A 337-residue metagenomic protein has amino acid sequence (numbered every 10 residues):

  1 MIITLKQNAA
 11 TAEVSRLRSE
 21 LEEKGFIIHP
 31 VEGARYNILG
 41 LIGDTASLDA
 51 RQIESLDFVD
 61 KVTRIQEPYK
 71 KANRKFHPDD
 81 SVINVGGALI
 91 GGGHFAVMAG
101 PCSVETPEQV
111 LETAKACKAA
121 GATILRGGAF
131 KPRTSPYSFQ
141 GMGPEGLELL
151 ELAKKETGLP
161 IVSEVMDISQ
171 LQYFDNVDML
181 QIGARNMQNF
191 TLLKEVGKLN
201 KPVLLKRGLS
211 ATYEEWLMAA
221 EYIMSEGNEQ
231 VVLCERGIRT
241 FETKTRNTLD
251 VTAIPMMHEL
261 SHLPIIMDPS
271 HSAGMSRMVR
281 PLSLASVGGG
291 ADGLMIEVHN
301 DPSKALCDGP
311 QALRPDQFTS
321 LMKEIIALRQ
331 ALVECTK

Functional and structural regions predicted by a protein language model:
M1-V97: Non-catalytic terminal accessory/regulatory regions of metabolic enzymes
K6, M142, G158-S169, D178-T191 (+3 more regions): Catalytic beta/alpha-barrel core
R74-D79, S135-E148, S169, A184-N200 (+3 more regions): Active-site-adjacent beta->alpha loops and helix N-cap segments on the catalytic face of soluble alpha/beta enzymes
F95-E112, P136-Q140, P160-E164, G183-R185 (+2 more regions): Active-site mouth loops of central-metabolism enzymes
A96-P101, L125-G127, I161-S163, L180-I182 (+4 more regions): Hydrophobic faces of well-ordered beta-strands that scaffold small-molecule active sites in alpha/beta enzyme cores
R126-P144, N300-P310: Glycine-rich, proline-tolerant flexible connector loops at the mouths of alpha/beta enzymes
F139-S163, E195-P202, V251-I265, Q311-E334: Alpha-helix-loop-beta-strand connector modules within alpha/beta enzyme cores
L199-V298: Catalytic alpha/beta core domains of metabolic enzymes, predominantly
